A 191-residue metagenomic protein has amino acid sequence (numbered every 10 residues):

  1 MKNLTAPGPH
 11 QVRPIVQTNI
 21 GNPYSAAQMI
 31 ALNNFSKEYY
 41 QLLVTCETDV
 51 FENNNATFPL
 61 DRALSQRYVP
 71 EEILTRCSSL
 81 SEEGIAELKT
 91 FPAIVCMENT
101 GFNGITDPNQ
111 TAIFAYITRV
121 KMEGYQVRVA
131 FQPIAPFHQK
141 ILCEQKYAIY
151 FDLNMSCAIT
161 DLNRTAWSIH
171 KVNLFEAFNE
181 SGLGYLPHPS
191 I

Functional and structural regions predicted by a protein language model:
M1-N34: Long, low-complexity intrinsically disordered regions enriched in small/polar and proline/glycine residues
M1-R13, E82, F102, K121 (+2 more regions): Exposed regions on extracellular, virion, or secretory-pathway luminal proteins
N3, E72-I73, D152, D161: Acidic/proline-rich low-complexity IDRs
G21-I73: N-terminal "first-domain core" detector
Y24, Y39-Y40, F51, Y68 (+4 more regions): Sequence-level detector for tyrosine residue identity
N34-Q41, C46-V50, N55, M122-G124 (+2 more regions): Extended alpha-helical scaffold and adjacent linker segments that couple domains and build interaction/assembly
D61-Y147: Structured alpha/beta reader/binder surfaces that contact nucleic acids or chromatin modification marks
R128-I191: Contiguous surface segments at macromolecular interaction interfaces
